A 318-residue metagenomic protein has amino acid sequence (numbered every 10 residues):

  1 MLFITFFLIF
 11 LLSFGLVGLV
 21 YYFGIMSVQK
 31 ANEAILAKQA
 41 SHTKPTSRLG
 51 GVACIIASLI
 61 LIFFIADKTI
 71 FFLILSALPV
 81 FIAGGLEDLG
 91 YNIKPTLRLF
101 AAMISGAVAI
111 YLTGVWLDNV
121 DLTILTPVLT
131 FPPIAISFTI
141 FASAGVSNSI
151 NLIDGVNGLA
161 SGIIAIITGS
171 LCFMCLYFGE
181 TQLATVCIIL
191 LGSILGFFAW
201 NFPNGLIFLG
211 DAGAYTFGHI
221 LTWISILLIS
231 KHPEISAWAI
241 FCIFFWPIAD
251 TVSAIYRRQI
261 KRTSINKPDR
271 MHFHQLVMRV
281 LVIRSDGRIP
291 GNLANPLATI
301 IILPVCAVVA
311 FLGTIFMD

Functional and structural regions predicted by a protein language model:
M1-A249: "…together with the soluble PPM/PP2C metallo-phosphatase catalytic core" -> "…together with the soluble PPM/PP2C
V20-S47, S253-N292: Cytosolic, membrane-interface loops and tails of multi-pass inner-membrane proteins
A57-I65, N295-D318: Alpha-helical transmembrane segments and their membrane-interface junctions in multi-pass membrane proteins
D121-V128, A294-I302: Transmembrane helix-bundle core of multi-pass membrane transporters and related energy-transducing complexes
G158, G291-N295: Internal alpha-helical transmembrane segments of multi-pass membrane proteins
S236-W238, I260, S264, D318: Transmembrane helix-loop boundary segments of multi-pass membrane transporters
P247, T251, H272, L276 (+2 more regions): Short amphipathic alpha-helical segments
